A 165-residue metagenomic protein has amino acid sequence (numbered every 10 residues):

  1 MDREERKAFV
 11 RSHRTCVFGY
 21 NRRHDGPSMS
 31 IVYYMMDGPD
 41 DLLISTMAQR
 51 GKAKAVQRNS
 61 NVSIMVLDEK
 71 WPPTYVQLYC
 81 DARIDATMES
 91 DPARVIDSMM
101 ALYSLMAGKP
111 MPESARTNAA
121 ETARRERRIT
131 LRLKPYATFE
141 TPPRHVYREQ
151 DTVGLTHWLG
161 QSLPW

Functional and structural regions predicted by a protein language model:
M1-V17: Short, basic/aromatic recognition patches
V10-R11, Q57-R58, R124: Alpha-helix boundary recognition
H13-A48, V56, V62-L67, Y75-Q77: Short beta-strand segments
R14-T15, N61, M111, T138: Generic structural signal for secondary-structure transition and capping sites
A48-R50, N59-M65, A107-A119: Short acidic (Asp/Glu) patches
R50-K52, W71, Y147-R148: Short, surface-exposed beta-strand-loop junctions and turns on beta-sheet-rich folds
A55-V56, E69-K70, T122-A123: Short, charge-rich binding segments
T74-W165: Charged, gly/pro-rich active-site loop segments
